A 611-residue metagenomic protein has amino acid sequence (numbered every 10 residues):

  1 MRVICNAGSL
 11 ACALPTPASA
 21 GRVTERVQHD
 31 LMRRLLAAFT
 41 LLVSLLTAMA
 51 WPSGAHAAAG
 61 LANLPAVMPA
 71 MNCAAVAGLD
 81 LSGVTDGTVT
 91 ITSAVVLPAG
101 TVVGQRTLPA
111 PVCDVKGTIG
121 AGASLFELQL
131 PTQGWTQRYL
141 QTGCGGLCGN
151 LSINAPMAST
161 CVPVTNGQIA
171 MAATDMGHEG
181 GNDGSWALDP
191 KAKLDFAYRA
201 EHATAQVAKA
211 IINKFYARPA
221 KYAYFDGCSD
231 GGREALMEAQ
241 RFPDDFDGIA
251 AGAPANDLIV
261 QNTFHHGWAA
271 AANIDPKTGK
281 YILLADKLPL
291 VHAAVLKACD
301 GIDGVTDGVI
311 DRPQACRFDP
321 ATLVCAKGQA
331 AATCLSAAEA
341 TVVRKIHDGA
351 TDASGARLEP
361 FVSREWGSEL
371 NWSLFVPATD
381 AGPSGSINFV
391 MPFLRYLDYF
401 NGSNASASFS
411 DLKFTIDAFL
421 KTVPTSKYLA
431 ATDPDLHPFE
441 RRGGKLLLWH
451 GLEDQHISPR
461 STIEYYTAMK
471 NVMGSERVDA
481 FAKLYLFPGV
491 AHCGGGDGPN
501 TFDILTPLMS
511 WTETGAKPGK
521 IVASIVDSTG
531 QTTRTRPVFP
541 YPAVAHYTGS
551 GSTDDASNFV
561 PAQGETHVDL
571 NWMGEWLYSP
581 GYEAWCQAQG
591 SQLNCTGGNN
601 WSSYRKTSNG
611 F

Functional and structural regions predicted by a protein language model:
G8-P17, R22: Intrinsic, low-complexity polybasic segments
A37-A50: Bacterial N-terminal signal peptides
A57-R138, T142, N150-S159, V305-I310 (+4 more regions): Catalytic-loop region of hydrolases
T136, G145-A217, T263-F264, A271 (+2 more regions): Cap/lid segment of the alpha/beta-hydrolase catalytic domain
R218-S229: Alpha/beta-hydrolase fold nucleophile elbow
C228-M237: Glycine-rich nucleophile elbow surrounding the catalytic serine of serine-hydrolase chemistry
M237-A239, D244-T351, L486, N500: A catalytic-pocket lid/entrance helix-loop region that shapes and gates access to the active site across common
L448-H450: Short beta-strand/loop motif that positions the catalytic acidic residue of the alpha/beta-hydrolase fold
